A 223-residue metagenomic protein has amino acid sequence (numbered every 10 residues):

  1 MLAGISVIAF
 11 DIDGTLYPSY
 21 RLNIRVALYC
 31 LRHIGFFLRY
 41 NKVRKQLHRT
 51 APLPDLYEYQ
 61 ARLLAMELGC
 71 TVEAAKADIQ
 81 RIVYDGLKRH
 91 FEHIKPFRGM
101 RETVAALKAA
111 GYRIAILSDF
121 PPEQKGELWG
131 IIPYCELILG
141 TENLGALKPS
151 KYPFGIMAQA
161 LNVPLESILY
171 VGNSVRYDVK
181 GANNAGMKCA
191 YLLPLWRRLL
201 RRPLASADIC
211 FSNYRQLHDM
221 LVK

Functional and structural regions predicted by a protein language model:
M1-F10, G35, R101, A105-K223: Asp-based, Mg2+/Mn2+-dependent phosphohydrolase catalytic module
M1-K45: Active-site neighborhood of HAD-like aspartate-dependent phosphohydrolases
G14-L16, L47-A51, P122, N143-L144: Short histidine/acidic/glycine/proline-rich micro-motifs that form metal- and phosphate-coordinating active-site loops
R25-Y29, Y59, L63, E102 (+2 more regions): Alpha-helical elements of Rossmann-like donor-binding domains used by nucleotide-donor carbohydrate transfer enzymes
K45-D85: A metal-dependent, Asp-based hydrolase signature
D85-I94: Surface-exposed cleft-lining segments at the edges of enzyme active sites
F97-R98: Active-site core of PLP-dependent enzymes with the aminotransferase class I/II
